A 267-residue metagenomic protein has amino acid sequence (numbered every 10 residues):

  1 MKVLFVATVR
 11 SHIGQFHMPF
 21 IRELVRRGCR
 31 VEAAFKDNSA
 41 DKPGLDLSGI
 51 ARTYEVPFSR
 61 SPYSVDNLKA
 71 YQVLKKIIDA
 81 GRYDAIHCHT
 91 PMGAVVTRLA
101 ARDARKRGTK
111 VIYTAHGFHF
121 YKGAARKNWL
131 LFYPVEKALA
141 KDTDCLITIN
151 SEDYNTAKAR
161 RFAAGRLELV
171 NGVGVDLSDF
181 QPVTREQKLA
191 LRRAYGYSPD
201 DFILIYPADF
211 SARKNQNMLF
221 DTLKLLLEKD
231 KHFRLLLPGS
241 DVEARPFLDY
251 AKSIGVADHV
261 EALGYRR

Functional and structural regions predicted by a protein language model:
L4, E186, S198-K214, F220-L223 (+1 more regions): Conserved donor-binding/catalytic core segment of Leloir-type glycosyltransferases
L4-D66, E152-R161, R166-L169, D241-V242: N-terminal strand-loop element at the rim of the active site of nucleotide-sugar-dependent glycosyltransferases
F16-M18, V65-Q72, K110-I112, F120-D142: Nucleotide-sugar donor phosphate/pyrophosphate-binding loop at the beta->alpha transition of glycosyltransferases
A34-A40, G174-V175, P207, R234-L248 (+1 more regions): Glycosyltransferase donor-sugar binding loop
Y54-E55, K137-E186: Donor nucleotide-sugar binding/catalytic pocket of nucleotide-sugar-dependent glycosyltransferases
V73, Q181-Y197: A short helix/loop element that forms part of the nucleotide-sugar donor recognition site in Leloir-type
C88-A94: Short His-centered aromatic/hydrophobic patch
L248-R266: Nucleotide-activated donor-binding/catalytic signature segment of Leloir-type glycosyltransferases, i.e., the conserved
